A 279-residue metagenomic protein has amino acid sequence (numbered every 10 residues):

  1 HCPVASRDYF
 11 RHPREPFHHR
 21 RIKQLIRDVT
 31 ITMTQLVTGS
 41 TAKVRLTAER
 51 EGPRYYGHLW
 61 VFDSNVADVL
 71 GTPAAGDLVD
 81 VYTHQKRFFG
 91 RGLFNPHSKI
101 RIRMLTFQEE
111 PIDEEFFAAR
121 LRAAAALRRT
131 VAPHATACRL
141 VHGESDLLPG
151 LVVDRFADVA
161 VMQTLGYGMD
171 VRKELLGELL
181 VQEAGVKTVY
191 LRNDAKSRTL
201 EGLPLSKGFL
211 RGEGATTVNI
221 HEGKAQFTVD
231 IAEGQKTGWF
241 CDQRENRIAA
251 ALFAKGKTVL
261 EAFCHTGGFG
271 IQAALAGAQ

Functional and structural regions predicted by a protein language model:
H1, D8-H12, H18-H19: Intrinsic-disorder-associated, low-complexity terminal segments enriched in Asp/Asn/His/Tyr and depleted of Lys/Arg
H18-T32: Short, Lys/Arg-enriched N-terminal segments with co-localized hydrophobic residues within the first ~10-30 amino acids
V29-A157: Non-catalytic accessory regions of SAM-dependent methyltransferases
G76, D158, N246, F263: Residue-level signal for inorganic ion chemistry
V141-D154, D170-F240: Non-catalytic substrate-recognition/targeting regions of SAM-dependent transferases
R247-Q279: Conserved SAM/SAH cofactor-binding pocket of Class I
